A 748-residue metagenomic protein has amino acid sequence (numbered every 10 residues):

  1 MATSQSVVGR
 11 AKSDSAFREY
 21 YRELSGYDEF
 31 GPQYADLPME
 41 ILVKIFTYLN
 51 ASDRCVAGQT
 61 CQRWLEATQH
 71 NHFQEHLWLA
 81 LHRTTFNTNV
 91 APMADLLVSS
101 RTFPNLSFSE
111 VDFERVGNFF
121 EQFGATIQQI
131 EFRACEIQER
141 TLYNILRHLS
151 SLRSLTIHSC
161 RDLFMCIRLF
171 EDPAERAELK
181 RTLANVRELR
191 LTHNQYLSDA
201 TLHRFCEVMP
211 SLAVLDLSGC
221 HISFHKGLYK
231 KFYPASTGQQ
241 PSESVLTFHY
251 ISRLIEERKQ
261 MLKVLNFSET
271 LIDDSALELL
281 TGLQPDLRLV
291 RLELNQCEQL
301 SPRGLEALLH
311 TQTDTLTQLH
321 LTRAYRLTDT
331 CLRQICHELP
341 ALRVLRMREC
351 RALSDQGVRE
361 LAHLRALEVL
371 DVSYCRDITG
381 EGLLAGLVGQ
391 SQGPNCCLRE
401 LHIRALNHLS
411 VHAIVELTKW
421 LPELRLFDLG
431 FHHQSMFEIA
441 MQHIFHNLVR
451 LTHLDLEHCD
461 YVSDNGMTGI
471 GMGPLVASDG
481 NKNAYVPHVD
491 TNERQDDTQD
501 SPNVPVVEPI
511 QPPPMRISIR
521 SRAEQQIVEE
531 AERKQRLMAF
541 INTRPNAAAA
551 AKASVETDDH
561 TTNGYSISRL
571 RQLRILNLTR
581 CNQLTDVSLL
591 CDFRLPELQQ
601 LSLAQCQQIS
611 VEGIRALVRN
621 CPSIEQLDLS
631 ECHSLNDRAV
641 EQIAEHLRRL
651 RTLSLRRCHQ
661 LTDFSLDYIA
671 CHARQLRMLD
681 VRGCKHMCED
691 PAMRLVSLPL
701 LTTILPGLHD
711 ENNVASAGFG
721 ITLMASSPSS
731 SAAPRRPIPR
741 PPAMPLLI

Functional and structural regions predicted by a protein language model:
M1-D36, H221, D490-L537, I541-R544 (+1 more regions): CRL adaptor-proximal regions
A2-Q284, R288-Q296, S301, L305-L309 (+18 more regions): N-terminal adaptor-interaction module of cullin-RING ubiquitin ligase components
R83, D112, E136, R161 (+21 more regions): Position-specific detector for the leucine-rich repeat
G124, L149, L183, M209 (+24 more regions): Leucine-rich repeat
S223-V245, G469-R569: Acidic, serine/threonine- and proline-enriched intrinsically disordered linkers and terminal tails in large eukaryotic
S275, E298, P302-R303, D314-Q318 (+18 more regions): Tandem repeat domain/solenoid detector
Y374-D377, E381-S391, C396-R399, I403-A413 (+3 more regions): Eukaryotic tandem repeat interaction scaffolds
R649-P745: C-terminal interaction modules of eukaryotic adaptor/scaffold proteins
